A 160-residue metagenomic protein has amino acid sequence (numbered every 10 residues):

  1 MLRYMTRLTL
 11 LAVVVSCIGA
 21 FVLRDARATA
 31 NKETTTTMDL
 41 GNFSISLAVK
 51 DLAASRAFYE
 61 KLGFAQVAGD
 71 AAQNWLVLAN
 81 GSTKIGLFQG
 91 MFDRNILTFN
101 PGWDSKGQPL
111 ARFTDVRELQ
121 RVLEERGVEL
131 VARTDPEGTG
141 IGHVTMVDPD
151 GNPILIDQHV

Functional and structural regions predicted by a protein language model:
Y4-L11, V15-R56, H159-V160: N-terminal beta-strand motif that seeds the catalytic metal site of vicinal oxygen chelate
D39, S46-M91: Core segments of cupin and vicinal oxygen chelate
G41-I45, N95-L97, G142: Short amphipathic alpha-helical segments
K50-A53, M91-F92, F99-P153: Vicinal oxygen chelate
G69, F88-M91, P136, I156-V160: Short beta->alpha transition motifs characteristic of CBS
W75, K84, I96, H143-T145: Short hydrophobic/aromatic beta-strand element in the GNAT-like acyltransferase core that lines or flanks the acyl-donor
N80, Q89, F99-P101, Q158: Residue-level recognition of conserved beta-strand positions in structured domain cores
T83-G86, D150-I154: Short, charged/polar, Gly/Pro-enriched secondary-structure boundary elements
